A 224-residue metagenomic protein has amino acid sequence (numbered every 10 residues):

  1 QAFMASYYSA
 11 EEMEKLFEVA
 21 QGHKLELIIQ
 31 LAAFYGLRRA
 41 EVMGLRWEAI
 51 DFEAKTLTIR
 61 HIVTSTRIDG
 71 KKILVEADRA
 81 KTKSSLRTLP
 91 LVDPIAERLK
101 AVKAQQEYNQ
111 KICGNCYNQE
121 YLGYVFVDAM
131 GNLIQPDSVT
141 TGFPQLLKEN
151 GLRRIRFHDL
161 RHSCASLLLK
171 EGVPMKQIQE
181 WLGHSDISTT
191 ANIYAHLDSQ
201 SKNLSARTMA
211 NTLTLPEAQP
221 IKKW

Functional and structural regions predicted by a protein language model:
Q1-L45, F52-E53, S84-L86, P94 (+2 more regions): Basic, Lys/Arg- and aromatic-enriched nucleic-acid-binding interface segment
E14-E26, Y35, L89, Q105-N115 (+2 more regions): Short, basic (Lys/Arg/His-rich) helix/loop patches that form interaction surfaces in the mid-to-C-terminal regions
G44-I50, Q179-S185, A195: A short, basic/aromatic helix-end/turn motif that makes direct DNA contacts
A54, S65-R67, K71-L86, D93-I95 (+4 more regions): C-terminal secondary-structure termini that scaffold catalytic or DNA-interacting sites
L57-V63: Short, solvent-exposed beta-strand-terminating loops
V63-S65, L182-T208: Catalytic-site neighborhood detector that most strongly recognizes the C-terminal catalytic loop/helix of tyrosine
T82-S84, S163, T189-T190: Ser/Thr-centric signal marking residues that sit in or immediately flank functional binding/regulatory motifs
